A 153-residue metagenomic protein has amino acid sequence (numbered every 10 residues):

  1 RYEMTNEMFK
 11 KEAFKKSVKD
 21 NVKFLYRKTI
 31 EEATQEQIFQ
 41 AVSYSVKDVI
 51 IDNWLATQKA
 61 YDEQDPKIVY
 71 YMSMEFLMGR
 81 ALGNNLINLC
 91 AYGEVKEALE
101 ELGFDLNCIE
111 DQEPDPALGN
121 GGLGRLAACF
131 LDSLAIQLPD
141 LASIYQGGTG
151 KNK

Functional and structural regions predicted by a protein language model:
R1-K153: A conserved ligand/cofactor-binding region detector
